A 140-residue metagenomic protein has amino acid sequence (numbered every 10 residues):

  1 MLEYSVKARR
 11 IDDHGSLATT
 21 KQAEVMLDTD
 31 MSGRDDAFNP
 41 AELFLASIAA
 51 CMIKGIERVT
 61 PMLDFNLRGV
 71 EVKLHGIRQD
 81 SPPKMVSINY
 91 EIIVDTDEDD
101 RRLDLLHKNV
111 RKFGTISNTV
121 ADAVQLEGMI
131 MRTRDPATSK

Functional and structural regions predicted by a protein language model:
M1-A46, I56-K140: Extended beta-strand/beta-hairpin segments
C51-M52: Alpha-helical metal-binding/catalytic segments enriched in His/Glu/Asp
